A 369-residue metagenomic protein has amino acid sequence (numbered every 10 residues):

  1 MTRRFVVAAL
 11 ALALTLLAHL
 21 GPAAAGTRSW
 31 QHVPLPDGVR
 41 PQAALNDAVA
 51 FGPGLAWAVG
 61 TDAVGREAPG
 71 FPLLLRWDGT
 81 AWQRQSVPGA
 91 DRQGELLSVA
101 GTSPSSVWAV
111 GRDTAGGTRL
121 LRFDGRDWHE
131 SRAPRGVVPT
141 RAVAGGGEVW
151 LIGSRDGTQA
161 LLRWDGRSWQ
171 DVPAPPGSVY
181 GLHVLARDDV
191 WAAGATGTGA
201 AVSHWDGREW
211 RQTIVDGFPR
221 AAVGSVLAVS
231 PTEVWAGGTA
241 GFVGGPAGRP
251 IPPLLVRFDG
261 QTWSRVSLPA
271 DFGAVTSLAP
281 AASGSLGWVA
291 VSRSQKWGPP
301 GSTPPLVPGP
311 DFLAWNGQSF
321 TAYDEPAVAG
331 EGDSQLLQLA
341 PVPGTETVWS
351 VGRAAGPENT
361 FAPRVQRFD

Functional and structural regions predicted by a protein language model:
M1-A25: Secretory targeting and sorting signals
A25-D369: Residue-level hotspots at or immediately adjacent to binding/recognition sites across diverse folds
